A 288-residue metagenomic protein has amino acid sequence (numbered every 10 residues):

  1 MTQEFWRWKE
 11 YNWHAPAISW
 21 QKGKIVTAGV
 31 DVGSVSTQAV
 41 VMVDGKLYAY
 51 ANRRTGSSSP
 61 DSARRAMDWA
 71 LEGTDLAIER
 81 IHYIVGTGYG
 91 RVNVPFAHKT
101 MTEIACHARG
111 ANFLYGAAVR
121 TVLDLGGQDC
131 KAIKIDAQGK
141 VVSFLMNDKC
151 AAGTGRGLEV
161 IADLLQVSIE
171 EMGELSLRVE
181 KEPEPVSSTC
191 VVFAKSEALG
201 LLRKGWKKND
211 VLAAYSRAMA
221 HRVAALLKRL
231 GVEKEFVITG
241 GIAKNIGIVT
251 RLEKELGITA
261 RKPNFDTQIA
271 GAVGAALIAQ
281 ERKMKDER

Functional and structural regions predicted by a protein language model:
P16-Y48, V119-G139, E184: Gly/Thr-rich phosphate-binding beta-strand-loop-beta motif of the actin/hexokinase/Hsp70
T27-D61, R65, W69, V141-F144 (+1 more regions): Short glycine-rich, Thr/Ser-proximal phosphate-binding strand/loop in the N-terminal lobe of ATP-dependent enzymes
A49-G56, T74-A105, I133, G139-V142: Short beta-strand-loop/turn "lid" adjacent to the catalytic site in phosphate-handling enzymes
S59, A137-R178, L277: Glycine-rich phosphate-binding loop plus the immediately following alpha-helix
Y89, V232-E255, P263, T267-Q268: Glycine-rich phosphate-binding loops at beta-strand->alpha-helix junctions
G155-E159, N264-D286: Glycine-rich phosphate-binding/hydrolytic loop that grips phosphoryl groups
M172-V211: A mobile "lid/hinge" subdomain adjacent to the ATP/sugar-phosphate binding pocket shared across diverse ATP-dependent
S196-K228, Q268: Adenine-nucleotide phosphate-binding core of ATP-dependent small-molecule kinases
